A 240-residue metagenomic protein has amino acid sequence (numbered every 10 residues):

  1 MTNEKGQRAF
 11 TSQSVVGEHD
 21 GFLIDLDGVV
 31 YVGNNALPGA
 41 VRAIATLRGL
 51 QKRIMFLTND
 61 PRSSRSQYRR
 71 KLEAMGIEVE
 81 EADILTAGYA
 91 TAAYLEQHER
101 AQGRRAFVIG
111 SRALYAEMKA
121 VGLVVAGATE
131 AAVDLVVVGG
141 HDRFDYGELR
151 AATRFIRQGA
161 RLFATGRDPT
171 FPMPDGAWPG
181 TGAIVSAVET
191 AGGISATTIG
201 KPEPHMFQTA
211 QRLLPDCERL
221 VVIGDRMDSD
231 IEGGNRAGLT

Functional and structural regions predicted by a protein language model:
M1-L26, V30-T240: HAD-like aspartate-dependent phosphatase fold
